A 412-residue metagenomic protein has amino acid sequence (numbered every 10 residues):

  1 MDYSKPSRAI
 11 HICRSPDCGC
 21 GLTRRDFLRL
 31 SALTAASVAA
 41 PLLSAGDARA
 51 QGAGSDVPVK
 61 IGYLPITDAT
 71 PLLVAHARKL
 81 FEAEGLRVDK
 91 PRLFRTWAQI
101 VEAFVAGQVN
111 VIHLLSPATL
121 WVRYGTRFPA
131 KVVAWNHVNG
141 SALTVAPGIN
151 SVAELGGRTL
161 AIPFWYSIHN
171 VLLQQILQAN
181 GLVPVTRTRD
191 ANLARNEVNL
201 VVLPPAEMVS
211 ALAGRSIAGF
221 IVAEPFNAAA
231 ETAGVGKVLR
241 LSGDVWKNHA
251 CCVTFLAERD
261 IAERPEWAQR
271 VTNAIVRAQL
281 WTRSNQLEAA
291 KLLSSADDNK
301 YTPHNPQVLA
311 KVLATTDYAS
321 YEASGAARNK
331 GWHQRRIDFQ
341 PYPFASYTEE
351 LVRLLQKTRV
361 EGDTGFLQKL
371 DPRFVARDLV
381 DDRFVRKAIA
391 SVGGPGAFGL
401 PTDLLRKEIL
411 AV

Functional and structural regions predicted by a protein language model:
M1-D26, P41: N-terminal secretory signal peptides
Y3, S7, H11-C13, Q51-L203 (+5 more regions): Short, glycine-/small- and polar/acidic-enriched structural segments that line small-molecule recognition paths
G19-C20, D26-A48: N-terminal export signals
A35-A36, L80, G181, Q279 (+1 more regions): Residue-level detector of secondary-structure transition/capping positions
S116-A118, E207-A310: Pocket-lining segment of extracytoplasmic ligand-binding domains
R264-L367: Secondary-structure end/capping motifs
T348-V412: Conserved C-terminal helix/tail region of periplasmic/extracytoplasmic solute-binding proteins
